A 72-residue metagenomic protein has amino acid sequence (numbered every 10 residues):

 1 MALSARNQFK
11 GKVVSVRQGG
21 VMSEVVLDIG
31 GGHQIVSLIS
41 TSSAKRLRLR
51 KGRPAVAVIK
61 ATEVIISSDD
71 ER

Functional and structural regions predicted by a protein language model:
M1-R72: Non-catalytic connector elements of ABC transporters
